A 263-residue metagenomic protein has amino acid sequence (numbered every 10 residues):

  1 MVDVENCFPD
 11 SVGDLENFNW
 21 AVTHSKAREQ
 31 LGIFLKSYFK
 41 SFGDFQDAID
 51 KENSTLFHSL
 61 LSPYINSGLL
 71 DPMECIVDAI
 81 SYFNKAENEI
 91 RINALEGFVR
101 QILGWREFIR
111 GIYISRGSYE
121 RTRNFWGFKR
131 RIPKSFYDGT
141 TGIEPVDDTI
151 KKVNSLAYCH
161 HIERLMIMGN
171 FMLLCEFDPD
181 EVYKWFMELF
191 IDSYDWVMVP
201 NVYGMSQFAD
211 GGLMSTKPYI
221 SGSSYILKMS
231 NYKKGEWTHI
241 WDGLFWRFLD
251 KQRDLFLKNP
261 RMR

Functional and structural regions predicted by a protein language model:
M1-F98, K251, N259-R263: Glycine/tryptophan-enriched, flexible segments
L60, I65, L70-G243: Active-site-proximal binding-pocket segments
K233-R263: Catalytic grooves of carbohydrate-active enzymes
